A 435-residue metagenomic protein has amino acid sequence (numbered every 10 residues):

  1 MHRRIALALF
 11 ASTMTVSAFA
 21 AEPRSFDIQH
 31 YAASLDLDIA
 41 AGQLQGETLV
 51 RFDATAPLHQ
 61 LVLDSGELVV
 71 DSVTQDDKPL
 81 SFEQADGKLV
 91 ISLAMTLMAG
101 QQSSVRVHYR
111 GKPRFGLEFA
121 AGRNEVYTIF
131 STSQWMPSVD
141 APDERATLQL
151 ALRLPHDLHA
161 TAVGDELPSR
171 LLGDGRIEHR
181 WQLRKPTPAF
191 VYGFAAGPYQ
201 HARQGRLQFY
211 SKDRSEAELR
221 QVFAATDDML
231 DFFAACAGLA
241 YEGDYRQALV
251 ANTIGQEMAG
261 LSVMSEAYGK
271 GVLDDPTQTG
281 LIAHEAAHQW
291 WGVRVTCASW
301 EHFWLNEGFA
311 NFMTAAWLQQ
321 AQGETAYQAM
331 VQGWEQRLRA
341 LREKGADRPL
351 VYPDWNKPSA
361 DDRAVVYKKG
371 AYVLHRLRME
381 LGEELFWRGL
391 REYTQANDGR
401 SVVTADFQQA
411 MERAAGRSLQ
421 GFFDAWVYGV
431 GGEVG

Functional and structural regions predicted by a protein language model:
A6, F10, M14-Q45, D53 (+2 more regions): N-terminal, polar/Ser/Thr-rich
Q43-G66: Ligand-binding face of N-terminal immunoglobulin V-set domains in extracellular IgSF glycoproteins
G46, V139-A283, F312-A315, E324: Hydrophobic helix-coil surface modules that form long, contiguous segments used for peptide/substrate interaction
L58-P79, T147, R153, D157-L158: Solvent-exposed beta-hairpin/edge-strand motifs
E67-R123, D174-I177: A surface-exposed beta-strand-loop module
A99, H108-Q149, G197: Glycine/proline-rich low-complexity spacer/linker segments in large multi-domain proteins
A286-H302, A316, Q320: Catalytic Zn2+-binding segment of zinc metalloproteases
R363-G435: Amphipathic alpha-helical substructures
